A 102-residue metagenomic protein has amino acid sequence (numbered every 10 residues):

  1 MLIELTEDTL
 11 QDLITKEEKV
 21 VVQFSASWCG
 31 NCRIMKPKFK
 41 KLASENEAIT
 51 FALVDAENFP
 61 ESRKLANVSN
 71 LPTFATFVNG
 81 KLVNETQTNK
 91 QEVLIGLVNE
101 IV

Functional and structural regions predicted by a protein language model:
M1-V20, V93-V102: N-terminal leader/targeting and pre-domain segments
E4-L5, F24, K36-E61: Thiol-based oxidoreductase modules, predominantly thioredoxin-like and allied folds used for disulfide exchange
T9-L42: Local sequence-structure signature of Cys/Sec-based thiol-disulfide redox active-site neighborhoods
Q11, P60-R63: Short hydrophobic/charged patches on amphipathic alpha-helices used for structural packing and interfaces
L65-A66, Q91: Chalcogenol-based redox active-site neighborhoods
A66-T76: Structural micro-motif
T76-V102: Non-catalytic, surface beta->alpha helical segment in thiol-disulfide oxidoreductase systems
